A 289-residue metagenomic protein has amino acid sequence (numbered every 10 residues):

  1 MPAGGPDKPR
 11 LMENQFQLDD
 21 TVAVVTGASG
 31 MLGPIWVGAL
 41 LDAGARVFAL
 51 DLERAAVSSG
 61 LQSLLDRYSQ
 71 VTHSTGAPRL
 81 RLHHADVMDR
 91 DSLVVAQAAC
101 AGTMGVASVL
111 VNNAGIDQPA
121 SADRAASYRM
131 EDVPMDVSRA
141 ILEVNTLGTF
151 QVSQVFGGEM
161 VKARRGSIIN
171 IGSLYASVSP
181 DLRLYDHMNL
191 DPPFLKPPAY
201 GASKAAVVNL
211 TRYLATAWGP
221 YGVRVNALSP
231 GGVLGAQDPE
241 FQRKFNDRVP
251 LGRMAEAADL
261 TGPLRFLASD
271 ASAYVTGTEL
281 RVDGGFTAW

Functional and structural regions predicted by a protein language model:
G4-Q15, D117, S127, H187-M188 (+2 more regions): Short C-terminal tail/terminal secondary-structure segment of NAD(P)H-dependent dehydrogenase/reductase domains
Q15-F48, L214: Canonical Rossmann dinucleotide-binding motif of NAD(H)/NADP(H)-dependent dehydrogenases/reductases, specifically
A45-L61: Conserved glycine-rich Rossmann-like NAD(P)H-binding loop of the short-chain dehydrogenase/reductase
S121-M130, P134-R139, L182, F245: Substrate-binding pocket helix/loop in short-chain dehydrogenase/reductase
S153, S203-A206, T211: Active-site helix of classical SDR
G219-R224, V275-G277: Short, small/polar-rich loop/turn modules that mediate ligand/substrate recognition or access, typified
V249-L260, A271: A conserved structural motif in NAD(P)-dependent oxidoreductases
